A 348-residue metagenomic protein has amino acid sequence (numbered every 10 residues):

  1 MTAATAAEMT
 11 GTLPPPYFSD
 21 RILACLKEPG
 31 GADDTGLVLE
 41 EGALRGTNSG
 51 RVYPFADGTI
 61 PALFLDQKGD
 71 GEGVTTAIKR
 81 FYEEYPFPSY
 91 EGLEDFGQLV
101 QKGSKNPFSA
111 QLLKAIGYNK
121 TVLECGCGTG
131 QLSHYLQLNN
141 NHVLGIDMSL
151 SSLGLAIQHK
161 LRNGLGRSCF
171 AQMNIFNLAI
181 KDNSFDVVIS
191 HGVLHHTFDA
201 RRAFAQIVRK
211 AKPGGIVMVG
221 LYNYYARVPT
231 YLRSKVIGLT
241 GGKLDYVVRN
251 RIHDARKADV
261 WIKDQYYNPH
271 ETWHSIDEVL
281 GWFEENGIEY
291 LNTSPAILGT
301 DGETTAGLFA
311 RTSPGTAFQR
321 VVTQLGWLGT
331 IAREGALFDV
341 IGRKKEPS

Functional and structural regions predicted by a protein language model:
A4-F87: N-terminal auxiliary segments of SAM/dcSAM-dependent transferases
E94-N119: Conserved alpha-helix/loop element of class I SAM-dependent methyltransferases that forms part of the SAM/SAH-binding
T129-N140: Conserved SAM-binding loop of SAM-dependent methyltransferases across substrates and taxa, primarily the Class I
G164-F176: Conserved SAM-binding strand-loop segment of SAM-dependent methyltransferases
F176-V187: A short acidic, Gly/Pro-enriched loop at the edge of an enzyme's catalytic core that lines a small-molecule cofactor
R201-P213: A short glycine-rich, Lys/Arg-flanked "PGG" loop and its adjoining helix->strand segment in the class I
I216-V248: Conserved class I S-adenosyl-L-methionine
R256-K345: Rossmann-like AdoMet/SAM-dependent catalytic core
